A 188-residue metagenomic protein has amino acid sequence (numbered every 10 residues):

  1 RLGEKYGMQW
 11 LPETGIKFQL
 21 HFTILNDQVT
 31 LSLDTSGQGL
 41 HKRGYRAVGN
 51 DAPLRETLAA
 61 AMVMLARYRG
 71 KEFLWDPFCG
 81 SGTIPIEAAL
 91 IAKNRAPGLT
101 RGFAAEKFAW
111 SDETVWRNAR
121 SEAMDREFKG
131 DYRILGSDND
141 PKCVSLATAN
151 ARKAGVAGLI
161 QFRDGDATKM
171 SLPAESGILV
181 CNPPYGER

Functional and structural regions predicted by a protein language model:
R1-T57, A61-V63: Non-catalytic, mostly N-terminal accessory regions of nucleic-acid modification and defense proteins
Q38-L40, R95, G186: A short secondary-structure junction motif
H41, G49-P53, K153-V156, C181-P183: Short, low-complexity, polar/charged sequence segments that are solvent-exposed and flexible
L54, L58-S171: Conserved S-adenosyl-L-methionine
E127-F128, C181-Y185: Short acidic (Asp/Glu) and glycine-rich catalytic loops that position anionic groups and cofactors
A167-T168, Y185-R188: Short, contiguous acidic/charged loop-to-helix segments that flank catalytic cores in large enzymes
T168-V180: A short acidic, Gly/Pro-enriched loop at the edge of an enzyme's catalytic core that lines a small-molecule cofactor
